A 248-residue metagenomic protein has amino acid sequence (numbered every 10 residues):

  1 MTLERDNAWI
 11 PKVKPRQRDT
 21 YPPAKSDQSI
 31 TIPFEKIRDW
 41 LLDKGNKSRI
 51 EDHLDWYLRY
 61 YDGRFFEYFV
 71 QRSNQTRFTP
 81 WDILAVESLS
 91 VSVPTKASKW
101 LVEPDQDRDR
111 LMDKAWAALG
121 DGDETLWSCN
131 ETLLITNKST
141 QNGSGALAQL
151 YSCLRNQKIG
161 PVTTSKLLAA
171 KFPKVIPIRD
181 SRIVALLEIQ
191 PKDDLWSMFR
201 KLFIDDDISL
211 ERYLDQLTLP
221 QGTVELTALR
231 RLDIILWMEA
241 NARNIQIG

Functional and structural regions predicted by a protein language model:
T2-R155, K174-G248: An N-terminal alpha-helical hairpin/helix-loop-helix interaction module that forms a charged, gly/pro-flexible surface
T163-A170: Short hydrophobic alpha-helical segments that form membrane-spanning helices or hydrophobic packing faces of helical
